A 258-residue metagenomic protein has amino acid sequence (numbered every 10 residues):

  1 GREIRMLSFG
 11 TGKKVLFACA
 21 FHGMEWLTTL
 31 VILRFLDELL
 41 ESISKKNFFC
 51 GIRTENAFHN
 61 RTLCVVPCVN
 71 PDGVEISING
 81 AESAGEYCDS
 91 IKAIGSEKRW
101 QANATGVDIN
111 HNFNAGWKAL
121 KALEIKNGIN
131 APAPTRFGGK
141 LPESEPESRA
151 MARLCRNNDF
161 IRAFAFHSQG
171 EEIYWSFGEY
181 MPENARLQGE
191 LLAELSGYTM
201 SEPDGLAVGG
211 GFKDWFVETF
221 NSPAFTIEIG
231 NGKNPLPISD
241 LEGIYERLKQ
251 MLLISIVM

Functional and structural regions predicted by a protein language model:
G1, C50-G51, A207-D214: Alpha-helical scaffolding within the catalytic cores of extracellular/periplasmic polymer-degrading hydrolases
R2-K13: Soluble metallo-hydrolase cores and metallopeptidase-like ectodomains found primarily in the secretory/periplasmic
K14-F17, F225: Conserved beta-strand elements of the Class I
F17-L30, P67-V69: Short HxH-centered metal-ligating active-site micro-motif
L27, L40-G178, P182, E190: Active-site/substrate-binding loop(s) of hydrolase catalytic cores
L33-L36, S148, A152, G189 (+2 more regions): Extracytoplasmic/secreted envelope proteins and their assembly/folding machinery, especially bacterial periplasmic
M151, N157, R162-A165, E171-E183 (+1 more regions): Active-site-adjacent mobile loop/cap segments within catalytic or ligand-binding domains
G189-G205: Short, flexible loop segments at boundaries between secondary-structure elements
